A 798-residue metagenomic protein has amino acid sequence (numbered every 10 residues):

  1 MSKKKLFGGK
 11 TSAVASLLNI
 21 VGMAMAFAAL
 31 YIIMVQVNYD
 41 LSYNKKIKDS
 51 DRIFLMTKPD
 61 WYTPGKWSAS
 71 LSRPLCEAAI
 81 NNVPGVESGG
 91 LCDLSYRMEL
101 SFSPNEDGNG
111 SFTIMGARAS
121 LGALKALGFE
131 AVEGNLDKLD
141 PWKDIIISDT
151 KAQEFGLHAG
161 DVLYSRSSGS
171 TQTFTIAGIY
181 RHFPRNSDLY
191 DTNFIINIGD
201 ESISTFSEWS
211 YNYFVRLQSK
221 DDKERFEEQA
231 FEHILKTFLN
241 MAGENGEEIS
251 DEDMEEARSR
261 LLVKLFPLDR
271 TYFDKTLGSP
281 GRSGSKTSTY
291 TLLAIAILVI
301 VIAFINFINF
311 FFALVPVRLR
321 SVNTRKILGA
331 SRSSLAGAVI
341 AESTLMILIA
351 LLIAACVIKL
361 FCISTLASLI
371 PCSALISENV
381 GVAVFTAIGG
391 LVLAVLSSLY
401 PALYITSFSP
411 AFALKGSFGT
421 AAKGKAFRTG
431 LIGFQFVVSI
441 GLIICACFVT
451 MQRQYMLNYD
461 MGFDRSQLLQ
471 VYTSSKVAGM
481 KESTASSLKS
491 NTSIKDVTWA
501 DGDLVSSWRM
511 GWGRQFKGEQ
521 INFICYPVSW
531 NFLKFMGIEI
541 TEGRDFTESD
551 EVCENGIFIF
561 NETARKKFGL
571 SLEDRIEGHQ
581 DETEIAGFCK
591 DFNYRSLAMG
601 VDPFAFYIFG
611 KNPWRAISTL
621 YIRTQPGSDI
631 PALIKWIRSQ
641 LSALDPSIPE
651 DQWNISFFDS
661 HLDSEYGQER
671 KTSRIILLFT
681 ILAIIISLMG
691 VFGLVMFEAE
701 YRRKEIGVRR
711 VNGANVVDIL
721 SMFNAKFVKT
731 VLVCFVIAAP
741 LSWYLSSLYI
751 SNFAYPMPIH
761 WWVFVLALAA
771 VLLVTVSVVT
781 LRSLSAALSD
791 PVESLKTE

Functional and structural regions predicted by a protein language model:
K3-V14, K236-A296, V317, S331 (+6 more regions): Membrane-helix entry/capping segments
K3-V14, L18, I305-M346, S407-F418 (+2 more regions): Intracellular coupling helices
T11-N38, G284-R320, L348, F427-Q452 (+3 more regions): Hydrophobic alpha-helical transmembrane segments of multi-pass inner-membrane transport and secretion
A15-L18, M25-F54, F361-I370, V438-S466 (+1 more regions): Alpha-helical transmembrane segments
N19, D40, M56, A79 (+27 more regions): Generic structural signal for small/hydrophobic residues in well-ordered secondary structure, especially within
I33-F102, G110, E208-R216, E227-E228 (+7 more regions): Membrane-proximal extracellular/periplasmic loop immediately following the first transmembrane helix
S120-V132, I147-G284, S486-Q668: Mid-to-C-terminal secondary-structure elements that act as membrane-proximal/extracytoplasmic interface segments
K264, S343-P410, M451, K726-L788: Small-residue-rich transmembrane alpha-helices
